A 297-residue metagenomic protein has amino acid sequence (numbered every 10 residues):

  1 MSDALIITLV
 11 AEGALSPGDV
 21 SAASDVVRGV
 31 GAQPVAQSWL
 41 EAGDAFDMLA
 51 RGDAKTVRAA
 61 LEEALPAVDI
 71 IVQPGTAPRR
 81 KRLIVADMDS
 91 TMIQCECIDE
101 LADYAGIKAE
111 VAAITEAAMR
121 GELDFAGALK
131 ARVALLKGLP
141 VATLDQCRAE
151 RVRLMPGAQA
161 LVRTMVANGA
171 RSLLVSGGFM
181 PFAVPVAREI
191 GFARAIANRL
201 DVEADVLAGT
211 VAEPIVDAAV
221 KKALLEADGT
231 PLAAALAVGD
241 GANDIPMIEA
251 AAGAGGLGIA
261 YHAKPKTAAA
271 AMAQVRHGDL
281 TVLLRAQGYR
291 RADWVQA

Functional and structural regions predicted by a protein language model:
M1-A86, V295: Non-catalytic pre-domain segments flanking phosphatase-related domains
S2, A32-L49, G75-R79, T91-L200 (+1 more regions): Alpha-helical substrate-recognition element adjacent to the catalytic core
S2, T143-A297: C-terminal cap/substrate-recognition subdomain and adjoining C-terminal extension of metal-dependent phosphatase-like
P17-S21, G52-A59, A109-A112, L123 (+7 more regions): Generic alpha-helical secondary structure signal
V26, A60, A64, I114-A117 (+5 more regions): Residues that form generic nucleotide/phosphate-binding pockets
V68, F125, L136-L139, R290 (+1 more regions): Short secondary-structure junctions and interdomain/linker hinges
R82-C97, N243, I248: Asp-based phosphoryl-transfer active-site loop
R82-I84, E116, A235: Residue-level marker of motif borders
